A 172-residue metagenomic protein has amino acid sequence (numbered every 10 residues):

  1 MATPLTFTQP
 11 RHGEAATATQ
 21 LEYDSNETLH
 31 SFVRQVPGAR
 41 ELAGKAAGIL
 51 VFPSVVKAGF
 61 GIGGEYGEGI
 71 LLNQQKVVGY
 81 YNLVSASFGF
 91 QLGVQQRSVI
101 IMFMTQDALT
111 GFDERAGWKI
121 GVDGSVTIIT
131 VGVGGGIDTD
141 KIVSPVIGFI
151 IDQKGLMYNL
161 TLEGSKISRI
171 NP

Functional and structural regions predicted by a protein language model:
M1-A2: N-terminal export leaders
F7-P172: Small-residue-enriched, tightly packed secondary-structure blocks
